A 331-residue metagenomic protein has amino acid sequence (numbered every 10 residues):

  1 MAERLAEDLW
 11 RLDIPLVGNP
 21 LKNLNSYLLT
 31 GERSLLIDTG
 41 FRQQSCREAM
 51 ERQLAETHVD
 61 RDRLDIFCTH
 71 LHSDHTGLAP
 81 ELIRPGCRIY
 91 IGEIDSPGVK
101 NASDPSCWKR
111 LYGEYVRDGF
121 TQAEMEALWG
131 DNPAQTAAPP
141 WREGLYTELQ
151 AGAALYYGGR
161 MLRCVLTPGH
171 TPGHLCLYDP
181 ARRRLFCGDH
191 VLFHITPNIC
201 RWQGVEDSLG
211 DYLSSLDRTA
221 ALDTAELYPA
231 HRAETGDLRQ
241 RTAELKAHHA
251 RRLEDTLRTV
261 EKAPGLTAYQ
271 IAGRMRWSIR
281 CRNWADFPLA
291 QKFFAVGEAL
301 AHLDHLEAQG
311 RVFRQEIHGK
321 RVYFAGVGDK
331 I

Functional and structural regions predicted by a protein language model:
A2-T57, C176-G188, F193: Conserved beta-strand hairpin/beta-sheet module of binuclear metal-dependent hydrolase folds, prominently
R4, R11, L28, E148-D179: Core dinuclear metal-dependent hydrolase active-site scaffold
D8, H231, T256, L306: Residue-level signal for inorganic ion chemistry
S34-L35, F41-Q43, Q135-W141, M161-L253: Metallo-beta-lactamase
S45-C46, R52-Y156: Active-site HxH/HxHxD metal-binding segment of metal-dependent hydrolases
A49, L71, H75-T76, Q240-A263: Active-site/pore-lining binding-face segments in mid-to-C-terminal subdomains
T69-H75, G92, H170, H174 (+2 more regions): Histidine-centered divalent metal-coordination motifs
R258-I331: C-terminal regulatory/interaction regions
